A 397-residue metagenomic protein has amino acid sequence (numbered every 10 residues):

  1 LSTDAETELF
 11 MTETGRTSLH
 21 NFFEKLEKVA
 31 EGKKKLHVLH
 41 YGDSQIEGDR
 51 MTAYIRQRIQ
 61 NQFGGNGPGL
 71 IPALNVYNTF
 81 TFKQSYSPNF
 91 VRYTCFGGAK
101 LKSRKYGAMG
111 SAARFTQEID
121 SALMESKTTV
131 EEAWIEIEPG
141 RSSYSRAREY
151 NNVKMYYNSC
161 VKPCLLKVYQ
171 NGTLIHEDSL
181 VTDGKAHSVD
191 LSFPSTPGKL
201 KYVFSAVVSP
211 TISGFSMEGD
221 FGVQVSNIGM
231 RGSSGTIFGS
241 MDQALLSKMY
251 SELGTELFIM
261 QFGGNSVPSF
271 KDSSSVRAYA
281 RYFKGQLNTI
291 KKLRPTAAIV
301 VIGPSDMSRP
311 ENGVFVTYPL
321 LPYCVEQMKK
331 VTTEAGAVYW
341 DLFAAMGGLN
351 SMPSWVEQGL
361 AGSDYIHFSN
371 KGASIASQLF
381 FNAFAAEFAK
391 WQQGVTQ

Functional and structural regions predicted by a protein language model:
L1-H40: Membrane/wall-proximal cationic-aromatic binding patches
T14-K28, F238-E252, R281-T289, V325: Alpha-helical scaffolding within the catalytic cores of extracellular/periplasmic polymer-degrading hydrolases
E27, E31, I46, R50 (+6 more regions): Sec-exported extracytoplasmic/periplasmic mature domains
Y41-S44, N227-G232, M260-N265, I302-D306 (+1 more regions): Active-site-proximal beta-strand/loop segments in catalytic clefts of secreted hydrolases
E47-Y169, D178-R281, H367: Conserved SGNH/GDSL esterase-like catalytic core that processes O-acyl groups on lipids and polysaccharides
Q243, S305-Q397: Catalytic His-Asp segment of secreted/periplasmic serine-dependent ester chemistry enzymes
L257-G263, F283-N288, A298-G303, M307 (+1 more regions): Conserved, well-ordered alpha-helix/loop/beta-strand core segments that scaffold catalytic motifs
S274-Y282, V316-Y323: Alpha-helix N-cap and loop-to-helix initiation/capping positions
